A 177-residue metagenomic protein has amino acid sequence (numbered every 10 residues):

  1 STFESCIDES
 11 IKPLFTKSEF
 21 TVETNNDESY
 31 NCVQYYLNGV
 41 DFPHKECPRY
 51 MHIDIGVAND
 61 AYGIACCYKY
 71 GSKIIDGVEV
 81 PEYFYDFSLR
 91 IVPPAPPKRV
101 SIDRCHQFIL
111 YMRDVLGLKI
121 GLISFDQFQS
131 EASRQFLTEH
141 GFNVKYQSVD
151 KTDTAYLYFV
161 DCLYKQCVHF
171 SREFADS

Functional and structural regions predicted by a protein language model:
S1-H52: ATPase catalytic-site recognition across NTP-hydrolyzing enzymes
S1-T21, F84, P96, V149-Y156 (+1 more regions): Conserved P-loop NTPase catalytic core
Y30-F42, D60, C66-I123: Nucleic-acid-processing active sites and adjacent nucleic-acid-binding tracks, predominantly divalent metal-dependent
H52, L122-F125, K145-Y146, F170-S171: A structural signal for short, well-ordered beta-strand segments and their strand-loop junctions that often border
H52-A61: Short acidic, Gly/Ser-rich segments with clustered Asp/Glu that frequently serve as metal-coordination loops in enzyme
V57, K69, L110-G117, F128 (+2 more regions): Hydrophobic alpha-helix feature that most strongly marks membrane-spanning transmembrane helices and their immediate
L122-A132, D150-T152: Acidic, metal-coordinating catalytic cores used for nucleic-acid/nucleotide bond scission and strand-transfer chemistry
R134-S177: Metal-dependent DNA phosphodiester-chemistry modules and their immediately adjacent helices/loops in DNA-processing
